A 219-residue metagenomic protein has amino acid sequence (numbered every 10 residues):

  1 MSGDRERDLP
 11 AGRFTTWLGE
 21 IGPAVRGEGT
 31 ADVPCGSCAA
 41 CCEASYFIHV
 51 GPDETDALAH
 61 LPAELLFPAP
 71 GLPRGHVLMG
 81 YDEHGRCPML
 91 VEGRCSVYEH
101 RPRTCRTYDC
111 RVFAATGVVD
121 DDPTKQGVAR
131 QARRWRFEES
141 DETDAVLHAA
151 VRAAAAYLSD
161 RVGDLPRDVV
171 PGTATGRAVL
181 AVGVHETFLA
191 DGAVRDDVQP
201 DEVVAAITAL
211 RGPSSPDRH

Functional and structural regions predicted by a protein language model:
M1-H219: Short loop/turn segments that flank or connect secondary-structure elements
